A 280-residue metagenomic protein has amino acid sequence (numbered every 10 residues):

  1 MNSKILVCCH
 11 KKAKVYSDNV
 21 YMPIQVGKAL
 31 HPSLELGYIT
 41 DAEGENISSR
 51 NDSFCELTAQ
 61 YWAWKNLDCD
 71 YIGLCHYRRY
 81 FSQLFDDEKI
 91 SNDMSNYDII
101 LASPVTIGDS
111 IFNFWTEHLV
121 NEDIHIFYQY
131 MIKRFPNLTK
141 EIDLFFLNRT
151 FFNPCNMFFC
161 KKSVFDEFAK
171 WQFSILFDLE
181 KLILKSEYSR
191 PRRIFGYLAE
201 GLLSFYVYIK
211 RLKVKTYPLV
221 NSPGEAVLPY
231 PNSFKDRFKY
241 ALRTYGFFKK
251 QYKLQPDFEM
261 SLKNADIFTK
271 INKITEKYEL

Functional and structural regions predicted by a protein language model:
M1-L280: ER/Golgi luminal nucleotide-sugar-dependent glycosyltransferases, focusing on the catalytic module
